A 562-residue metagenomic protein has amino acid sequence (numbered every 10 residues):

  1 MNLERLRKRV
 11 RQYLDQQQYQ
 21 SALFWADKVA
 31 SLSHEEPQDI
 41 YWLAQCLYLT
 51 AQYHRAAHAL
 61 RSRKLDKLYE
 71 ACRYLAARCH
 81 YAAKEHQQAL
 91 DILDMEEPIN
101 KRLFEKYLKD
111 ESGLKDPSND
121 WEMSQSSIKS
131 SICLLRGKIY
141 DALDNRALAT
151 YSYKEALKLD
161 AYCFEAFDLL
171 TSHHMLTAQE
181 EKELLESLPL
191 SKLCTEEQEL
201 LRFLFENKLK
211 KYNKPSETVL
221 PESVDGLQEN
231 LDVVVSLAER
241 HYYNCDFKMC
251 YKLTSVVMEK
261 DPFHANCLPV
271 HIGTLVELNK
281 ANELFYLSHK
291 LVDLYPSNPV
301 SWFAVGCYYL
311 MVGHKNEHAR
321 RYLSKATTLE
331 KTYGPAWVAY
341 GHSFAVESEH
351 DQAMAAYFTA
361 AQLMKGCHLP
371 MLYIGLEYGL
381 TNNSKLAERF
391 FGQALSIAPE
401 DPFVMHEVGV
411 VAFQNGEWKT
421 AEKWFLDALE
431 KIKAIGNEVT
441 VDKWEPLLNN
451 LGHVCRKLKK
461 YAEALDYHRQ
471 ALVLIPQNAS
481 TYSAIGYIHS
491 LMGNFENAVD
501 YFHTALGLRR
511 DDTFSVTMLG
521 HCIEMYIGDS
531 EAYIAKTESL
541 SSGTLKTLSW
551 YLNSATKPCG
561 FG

Functional and structural regions predicted by a protein language model:
R11, Q45, R78, K138 (+11 more regions): Residue-level recognition of tetratricopeptide repeat
L14, Y48, Y81, D141 (+11 more regions): Position-specific recognition of the canonical hydrophobic site in helix A of tetratricopeptide repeat
V29, S62-R63, E96, E155-A156 (+9 more regions): Canonical positions in the second alpha-helix
L32, L65-D66, I99, L159 (+9 more regions): Structural marker of alpha-solenoid helical repeat scaffolds
H54-R55, Q87-Q88, D144-L148, A178-L185 (+9 more regions): Structural signature of tandem alpha-helical TPR/SEL1-like repeats, specifically the intra-repeat loop/turn
